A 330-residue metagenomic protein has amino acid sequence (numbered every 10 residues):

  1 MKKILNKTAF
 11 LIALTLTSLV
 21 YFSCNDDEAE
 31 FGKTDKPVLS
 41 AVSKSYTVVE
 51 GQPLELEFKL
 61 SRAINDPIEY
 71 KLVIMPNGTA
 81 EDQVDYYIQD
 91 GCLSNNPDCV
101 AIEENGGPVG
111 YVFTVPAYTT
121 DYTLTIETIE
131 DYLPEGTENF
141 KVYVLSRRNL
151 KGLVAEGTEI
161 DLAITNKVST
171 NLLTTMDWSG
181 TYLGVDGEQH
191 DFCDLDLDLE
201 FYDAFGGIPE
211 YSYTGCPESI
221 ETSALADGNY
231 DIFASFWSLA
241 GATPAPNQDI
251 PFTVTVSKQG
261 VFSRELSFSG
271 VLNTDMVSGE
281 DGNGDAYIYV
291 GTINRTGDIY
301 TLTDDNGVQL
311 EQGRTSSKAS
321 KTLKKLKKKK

Functional and structural regions predicted by a protein language model:
M1-S23: Sec-dependent bacterial lipoprotein signal peptides
T17-L54, A155-N166: Bacterial Sec-dependent N-terminal signal peptides
V49-E57, T120-L124, E135-K141, G157: Short, solvent-exposed loop/turn segments enriched in Ser/Thr/Gly
M75-A101, L150-K151: Short aromatic-acidic-glycine turn motif
Q83-D85, P134-G136, R147-E159, T243-P244: Beta-sandwich strand segments
N96-G107, V112-T120, A224: Short proline/glycine- and polar residue-rich coil/turn motifs
E130-K141, L239-N247: Short glycine/proline/serine/threonine-rich loop/turn segments at secondary-structure transition edges
K167-K330: Intrinsic-disorder/low-complexity signal
